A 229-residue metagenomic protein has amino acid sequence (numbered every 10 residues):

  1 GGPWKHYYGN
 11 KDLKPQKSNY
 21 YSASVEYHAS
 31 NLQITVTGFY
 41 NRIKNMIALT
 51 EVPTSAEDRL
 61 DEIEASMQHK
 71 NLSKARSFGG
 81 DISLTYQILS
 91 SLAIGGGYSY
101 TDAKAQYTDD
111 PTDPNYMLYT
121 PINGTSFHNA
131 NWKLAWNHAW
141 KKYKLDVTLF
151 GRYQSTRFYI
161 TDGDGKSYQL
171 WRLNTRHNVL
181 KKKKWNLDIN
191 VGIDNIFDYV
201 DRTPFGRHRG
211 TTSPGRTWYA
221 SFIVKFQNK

Functional and structural regions predicted by a protein language model:
G1-H6, G38, M46-P53, L60 (+4 more regions): Outer-membrane beta-barrel translocator domains and adjoining extracellular loop/strand segments of Gram-negative
Y8, I47-S55, I82, A220-K225: Extracellular/periplasmic, surface-exposed regions of secreted and cell-surface proteins
N10, Y20-E26, Q33-T35, H69 (+5 more regions): Membrane-embedded beta-strand positions in outer-membrane beta-barrel channels/transporters
N10-P15, K70-S73, G163-G165: Outer-membrane beta-barrel proteins
K14-M67, R76: Membrane-embedded beta-barrel scaffold of Gram-negative outer-membrane proteins
P15, V25-A29, Y40, Y86-Q87 (+4 more regions): Residue-level signature of outer-membrane beta-barrel architecture
N19, I94, S99, Y119-K229: Conserved C-terminal beta-signal and adjacent last beta-strands/turns of outer-membrane beta-barrel proteins
Y40-R42, T54, I63-R157: Gram-negative outer-membrane beta-barrel transporters
